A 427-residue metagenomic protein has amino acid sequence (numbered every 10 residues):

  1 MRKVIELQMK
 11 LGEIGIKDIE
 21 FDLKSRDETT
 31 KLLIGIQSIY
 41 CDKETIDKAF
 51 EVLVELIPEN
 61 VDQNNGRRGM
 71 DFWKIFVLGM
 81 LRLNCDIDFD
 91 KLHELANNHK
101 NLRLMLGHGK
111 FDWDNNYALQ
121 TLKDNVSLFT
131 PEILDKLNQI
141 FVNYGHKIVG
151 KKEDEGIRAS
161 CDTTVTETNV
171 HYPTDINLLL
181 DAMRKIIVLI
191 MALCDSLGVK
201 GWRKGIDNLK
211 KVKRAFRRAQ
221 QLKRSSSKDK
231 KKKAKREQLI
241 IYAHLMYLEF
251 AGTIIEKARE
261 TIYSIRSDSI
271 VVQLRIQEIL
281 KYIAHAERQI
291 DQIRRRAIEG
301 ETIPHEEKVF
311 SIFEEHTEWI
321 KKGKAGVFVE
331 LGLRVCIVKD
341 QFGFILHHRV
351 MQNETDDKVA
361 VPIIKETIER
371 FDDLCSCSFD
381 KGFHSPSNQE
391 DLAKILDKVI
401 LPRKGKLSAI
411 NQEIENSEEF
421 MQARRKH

Functional and structural regions predicted by a protein language model:
M1-E51: Charged, often Cys/His-bearing segments associated with DNA-binding zinc-finger transcription factors
I34-V77, Q412: Basic, short loop/linker segments at the boundary and entry of helix-turn-helix/winged-helix-like folds
N60-F72, N84-L134, E153: Trp/Phe/Arg-rich N-terminal binding region typifying the photolyase-homology
A96, G156-T166, E415-H427: Short amphipathic alpha-helical "interface-anchor" segments enriched in bulky aromatics
G109, W113-E314: Active-site- or DNA-interface-adjacent structural scaffold in DNA-acting proteins
H316, K324-R370: Electropositive, glycine- and tryptophan-enriched low-complexity nucleic-acid-binding patches
K381-H427: Helix-centered, glycine/charged polyanion-binding patches within enzymatic domains that contact phosphate-containing
